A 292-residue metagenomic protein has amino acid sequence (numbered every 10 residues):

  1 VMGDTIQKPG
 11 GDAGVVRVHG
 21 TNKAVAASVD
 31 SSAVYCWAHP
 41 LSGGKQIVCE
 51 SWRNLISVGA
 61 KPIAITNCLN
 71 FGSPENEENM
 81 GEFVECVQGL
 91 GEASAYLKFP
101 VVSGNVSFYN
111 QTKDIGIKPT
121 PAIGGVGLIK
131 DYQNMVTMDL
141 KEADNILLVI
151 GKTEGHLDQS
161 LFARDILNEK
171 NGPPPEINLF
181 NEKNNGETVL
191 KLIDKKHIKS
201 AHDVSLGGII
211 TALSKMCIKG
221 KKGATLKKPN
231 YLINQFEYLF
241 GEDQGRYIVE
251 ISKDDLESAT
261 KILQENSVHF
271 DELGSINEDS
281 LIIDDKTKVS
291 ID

Functional and structural regions predicted by a protein language model:
V1-G155, S160-P174: Glycine-rich phosphate/pyrophosphate-binding loop regions near the starts of catalytic domains
G11, K183-E187, F240-G245: C-terminal extracellular loops and terminal segments of Gram-negative outer membrane beta-barrel proteins
V34-S42, E78, P173-F180, S200 (+2 more regions): Short, contiguous acidic/charged loop-to-helix segments that flank catalytic cores in large enzymes
H39, K61, G155, P174-E182 (+2 more regions): Poly-acidic low-complexity segments
G43, I47-S51, N184-T188, A212: Well-ordered alpha-helical segments embedded in enzymatic catalytic cores
G44, F83, N181-E182, L206 (+1 more regions): Charged, low-complexity surface patches
C86, A93, L97, V102 (+2 more regions): Glycine-/charge-enriched secondary-structure boundary and capping motifs
F162-A201: A glycine- and small/hydrophobic-rich beta-loop-beta segment that serves as a flexible "lid/hinge" or phosphate-binding
